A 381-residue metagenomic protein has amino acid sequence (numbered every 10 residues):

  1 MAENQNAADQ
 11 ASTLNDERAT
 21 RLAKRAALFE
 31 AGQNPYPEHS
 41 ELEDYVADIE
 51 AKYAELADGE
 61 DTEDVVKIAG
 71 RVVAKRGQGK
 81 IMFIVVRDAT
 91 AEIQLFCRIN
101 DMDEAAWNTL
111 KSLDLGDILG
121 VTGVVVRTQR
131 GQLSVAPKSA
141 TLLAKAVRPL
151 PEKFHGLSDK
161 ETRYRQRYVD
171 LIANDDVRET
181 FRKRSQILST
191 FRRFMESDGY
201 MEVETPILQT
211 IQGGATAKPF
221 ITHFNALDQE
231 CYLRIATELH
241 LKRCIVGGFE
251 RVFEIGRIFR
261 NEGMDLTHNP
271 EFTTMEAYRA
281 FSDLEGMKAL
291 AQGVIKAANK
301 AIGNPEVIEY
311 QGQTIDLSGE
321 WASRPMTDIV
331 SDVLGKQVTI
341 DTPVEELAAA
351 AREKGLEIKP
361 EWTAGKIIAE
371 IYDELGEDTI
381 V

Functional and structural regions predicted by a protein language model:
M1-V381: Class II aminoacyl-tRNA synthetase catalytic cores and aaRS-like
